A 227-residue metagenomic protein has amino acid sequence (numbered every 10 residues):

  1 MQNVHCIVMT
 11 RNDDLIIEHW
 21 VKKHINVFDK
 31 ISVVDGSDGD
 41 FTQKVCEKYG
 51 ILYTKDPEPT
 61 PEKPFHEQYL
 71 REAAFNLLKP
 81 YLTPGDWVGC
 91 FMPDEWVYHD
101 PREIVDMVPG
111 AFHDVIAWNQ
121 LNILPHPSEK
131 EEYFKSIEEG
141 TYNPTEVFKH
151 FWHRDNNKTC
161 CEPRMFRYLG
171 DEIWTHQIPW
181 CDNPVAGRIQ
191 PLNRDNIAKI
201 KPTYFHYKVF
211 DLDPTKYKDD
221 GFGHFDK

Functional and structural regions predicted by a protein language model:
Q2-K22, S37: Active-site beta-to-alpha loop of glycosyltransferases that engages the nucleotide-sugar donor
H19-K23, K44-V45, E103-M107: A short acidic, amphipathic alpha-helical/loop segment
K22-K30: Short, acidic, metal-binding catalytic loop of nucleotide-sugar glycosyltransferases
D29-D38, T54-P57: Short beta-strand/loop segment that forms part of the nucleotide-sugar
T42-F91: Active-site-proximal specificity loops/subdomain of glycosyltransferases
P64-E72, N76, L82, Y98-K227: Catalytic-site signature of metal-activated, phosphate-bearing donor transferases, centered on the GT-A/GT-A-like
M92-W96: The conserved acidic donor/metal-binding loop of glycosyltransferases
